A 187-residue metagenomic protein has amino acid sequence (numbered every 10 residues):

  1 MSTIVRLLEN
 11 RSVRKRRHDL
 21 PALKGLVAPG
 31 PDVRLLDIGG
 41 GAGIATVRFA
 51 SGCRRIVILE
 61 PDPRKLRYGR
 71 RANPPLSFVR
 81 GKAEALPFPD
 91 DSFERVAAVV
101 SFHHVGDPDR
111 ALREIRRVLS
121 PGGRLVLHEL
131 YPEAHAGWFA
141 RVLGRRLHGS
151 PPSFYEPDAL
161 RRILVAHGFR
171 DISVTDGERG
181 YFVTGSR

Functional and structural regions predicted by a protein language model:
T3-R17, A45, V126-T184: C-terminal alpha-helical "lid/dimerization" subdomain adjacent to the S-adenosyl-L-methionine
V13-V33: Conserved alpha-helix/loop element of class I SAM-dependent methyltransferases that forms part of the SAM/SAH-binding
R34, R55, S77, S92-E94 (+1 more regions): Structural signature of beta-strand start/N-cap positions in the alpha/beta core of ABC transporter nucleotide-binding
L36, G41-A85: Class I SAM-dependent methyltransferase SAM/SAH-binding core
A97: A conserved beta-strand element that flanks and buttresses the S-adenosyl-L-methionine
V100-S101: Short catalytic micro-motifs in class I SAM-dependent methyltransferases
D109-P121: A short glycine-rich, Lys/Arg-flanked "PGG" loop and its adjoining helix->strand segment in the class I
